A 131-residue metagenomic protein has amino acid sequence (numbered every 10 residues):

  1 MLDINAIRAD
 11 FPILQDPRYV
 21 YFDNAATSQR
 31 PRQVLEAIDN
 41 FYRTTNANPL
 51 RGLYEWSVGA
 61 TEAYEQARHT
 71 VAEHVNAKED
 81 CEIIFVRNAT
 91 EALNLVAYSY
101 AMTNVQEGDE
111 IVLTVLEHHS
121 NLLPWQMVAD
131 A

Functional and structural regions predicted by a protein language model:
M1-A131: Pyridoxal 5′-phosphate
